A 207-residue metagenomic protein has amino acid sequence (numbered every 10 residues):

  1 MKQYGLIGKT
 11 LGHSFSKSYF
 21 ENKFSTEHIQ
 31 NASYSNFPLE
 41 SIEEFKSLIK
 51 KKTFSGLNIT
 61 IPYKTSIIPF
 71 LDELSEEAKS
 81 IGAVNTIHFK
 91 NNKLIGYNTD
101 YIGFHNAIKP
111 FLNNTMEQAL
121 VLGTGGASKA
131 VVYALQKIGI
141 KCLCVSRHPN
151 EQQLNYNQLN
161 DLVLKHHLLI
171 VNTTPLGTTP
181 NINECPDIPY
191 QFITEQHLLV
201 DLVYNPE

Functional and structural regions predicted by a protein language model:
K2-F111: Phosphate/diphosphate ligand-binding glycine-rich loop within oxidoreductases
G5, Q118-L122: Conserved beta-strand elements of the Class I
K9, G123-G125: Glycine-rich Rossmann-fold phosphate-binding loop(s) that bind the pyrophosphate of adenine dinucleotide cofactors
S35, L120, L143: Conserved beta-strand positions in the Rossmann-like core of class I SAM-dependent methyltransferases
K90, L112-Q118, T194-E195: Short helix-loop-beta connector
S128-K129: N-terminal Rossmann-fold NAD(P) dinucleotide-binding loop
K137-L154: NAD(P)-binding Rossmann-fold cofactor-contacting core
Q152-E207: Rossmann-like adenosine-cofactor binding region
